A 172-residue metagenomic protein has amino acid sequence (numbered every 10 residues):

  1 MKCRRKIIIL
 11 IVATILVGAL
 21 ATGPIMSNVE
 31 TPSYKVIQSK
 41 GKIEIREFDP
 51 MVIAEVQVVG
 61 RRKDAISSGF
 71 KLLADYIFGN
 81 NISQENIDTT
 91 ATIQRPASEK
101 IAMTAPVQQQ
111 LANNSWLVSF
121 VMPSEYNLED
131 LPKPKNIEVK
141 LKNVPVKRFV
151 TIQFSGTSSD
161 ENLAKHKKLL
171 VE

Functional and structural regions predicted by a protein language model:
K2-E172: A solvent-exposed interaction/effector surface
